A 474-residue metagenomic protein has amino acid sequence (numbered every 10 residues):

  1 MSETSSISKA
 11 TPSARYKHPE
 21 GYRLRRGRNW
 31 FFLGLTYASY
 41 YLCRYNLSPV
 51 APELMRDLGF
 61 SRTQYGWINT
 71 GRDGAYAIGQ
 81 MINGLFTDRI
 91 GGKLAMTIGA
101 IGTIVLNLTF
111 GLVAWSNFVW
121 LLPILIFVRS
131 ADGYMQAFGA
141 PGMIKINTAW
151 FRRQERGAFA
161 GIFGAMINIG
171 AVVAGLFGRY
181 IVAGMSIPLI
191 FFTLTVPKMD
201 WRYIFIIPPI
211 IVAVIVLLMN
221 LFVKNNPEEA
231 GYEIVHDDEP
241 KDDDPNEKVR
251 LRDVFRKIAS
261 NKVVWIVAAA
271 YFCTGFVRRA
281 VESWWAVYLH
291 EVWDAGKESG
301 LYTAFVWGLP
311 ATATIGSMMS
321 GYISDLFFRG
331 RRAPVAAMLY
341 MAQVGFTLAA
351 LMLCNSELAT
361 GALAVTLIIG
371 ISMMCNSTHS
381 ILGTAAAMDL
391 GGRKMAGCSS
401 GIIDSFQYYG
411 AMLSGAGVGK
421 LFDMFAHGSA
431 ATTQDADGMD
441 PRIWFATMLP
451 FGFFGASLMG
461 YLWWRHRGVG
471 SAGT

Functional and structural regions predicted by a protein language model:
Y45, D73-M81, A171-V172, P310-M318 (+2 more regions): Residue-level signature of mid-helix packing/kink "hotspots" within the transmembrane helices of 12-pass Major
L47-A51, K257-M318, H379, G383 (+1 more regions): Extracytoplasmic gate region of multi-pass secondary transporters
R89-A100, D325-M341: Cytoplasmic membrane-interface "Motif A"-like loop-to-helix N-cap segments of 12-TM Major Facilitator Superfamily
I101-F118, M341-E357: C-terminal ends and interior cores of transmembrane alpha-helices in multi-pass membrane transporters/permeases
V128-I167: Cytoplasmic helix-loop-helix junction between adjacent transmembrane helices in 12-TM secondary transporters
G157-A183, T312-A313, D404-G415: Glycine-rich segments within core transmembrane alpha-helices of 12-TM secondary carriers
F163-P227: Helix-loop-helix hairpin linking two adjacent transmembrane segments in secondary transporters
G330-L382: C-terminal transmembrane helical hairpin of 12-TM major facilitator-type secondary transporters
